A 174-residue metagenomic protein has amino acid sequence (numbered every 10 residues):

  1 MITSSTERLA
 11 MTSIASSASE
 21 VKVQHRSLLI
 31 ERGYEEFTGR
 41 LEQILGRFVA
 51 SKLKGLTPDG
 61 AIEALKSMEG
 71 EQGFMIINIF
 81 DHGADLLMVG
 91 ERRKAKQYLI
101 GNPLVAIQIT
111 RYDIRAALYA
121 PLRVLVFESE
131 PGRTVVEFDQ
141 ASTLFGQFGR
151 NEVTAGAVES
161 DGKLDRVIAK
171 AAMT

Functional and structural regions predicted by a protein language model:
I2-T174: Feature detects long, helix-prone N-terminal segments enriched in hydrophobes
